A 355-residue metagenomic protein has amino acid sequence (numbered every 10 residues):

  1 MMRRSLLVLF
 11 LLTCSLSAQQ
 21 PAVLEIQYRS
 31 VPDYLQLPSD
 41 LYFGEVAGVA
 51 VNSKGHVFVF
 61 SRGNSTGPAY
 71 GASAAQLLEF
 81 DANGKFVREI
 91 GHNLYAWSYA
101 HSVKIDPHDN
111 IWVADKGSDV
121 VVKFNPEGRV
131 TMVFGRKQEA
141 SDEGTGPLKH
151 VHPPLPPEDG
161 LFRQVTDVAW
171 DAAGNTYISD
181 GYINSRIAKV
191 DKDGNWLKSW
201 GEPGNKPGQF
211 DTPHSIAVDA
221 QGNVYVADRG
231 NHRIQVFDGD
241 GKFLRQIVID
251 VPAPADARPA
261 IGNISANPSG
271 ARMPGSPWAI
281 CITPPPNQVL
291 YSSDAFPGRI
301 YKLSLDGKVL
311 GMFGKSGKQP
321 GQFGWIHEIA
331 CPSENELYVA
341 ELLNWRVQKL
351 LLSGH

Functional and structural regions predicted by a protein language model:
M1-M2: N-terminal secretory signal peptides that target proteins for export/translocation
S5-T13: Sec-dependent N-terminal signal peptides
Q19-H355: Eukaryotic scaffold repeat domains enriched in small/polar residues
